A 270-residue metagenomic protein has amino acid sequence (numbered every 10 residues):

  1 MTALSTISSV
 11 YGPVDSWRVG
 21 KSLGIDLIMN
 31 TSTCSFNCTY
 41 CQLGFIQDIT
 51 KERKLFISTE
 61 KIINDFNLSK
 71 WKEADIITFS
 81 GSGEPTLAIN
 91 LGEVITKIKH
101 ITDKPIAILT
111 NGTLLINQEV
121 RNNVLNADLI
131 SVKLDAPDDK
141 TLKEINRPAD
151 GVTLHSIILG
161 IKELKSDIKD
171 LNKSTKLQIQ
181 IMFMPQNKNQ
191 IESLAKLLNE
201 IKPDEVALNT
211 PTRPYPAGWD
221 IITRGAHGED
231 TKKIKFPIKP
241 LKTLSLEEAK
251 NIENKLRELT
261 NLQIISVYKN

Functional and structural regions predicted by a protein language model:
T2-R18, M29, N64, N187-N270: Auxiliary Fe-S-binding modules of radical SAM enzymes
L4, W17-I57: Canonical Radical SAM [4Fe-4S] cluster-binding loop centered on the CxxxCxxC motif and its immediate flanking residues
L27, F79-G81, I181-F183: Short glycine-centered, acidic/aromatic-flanked micro-motifs in structured strand/loop junctions that mark active-site
C38, A74, A127-D128: Short, well-ordered alpha-helix to beta-strand connector turns
G44-F79, E93: Conserved alpha-helical substructure of the radical SAM core
K51-K54, E144-G151, I222-T223, I238-K242: Short glycine-enriched, charge-decorated loop/helix-capping segments at active-site entrances that position
E73-A74, F79-G81, I98, I106-A107: Glycine/small-residue-rich loop that forms an oxyanion/phosphate-binding "nest" at active or ligand-binding sites
T86-I222: Conserved AdoMet/S-adenosylmethionine-binding subsite of the radical SAM
